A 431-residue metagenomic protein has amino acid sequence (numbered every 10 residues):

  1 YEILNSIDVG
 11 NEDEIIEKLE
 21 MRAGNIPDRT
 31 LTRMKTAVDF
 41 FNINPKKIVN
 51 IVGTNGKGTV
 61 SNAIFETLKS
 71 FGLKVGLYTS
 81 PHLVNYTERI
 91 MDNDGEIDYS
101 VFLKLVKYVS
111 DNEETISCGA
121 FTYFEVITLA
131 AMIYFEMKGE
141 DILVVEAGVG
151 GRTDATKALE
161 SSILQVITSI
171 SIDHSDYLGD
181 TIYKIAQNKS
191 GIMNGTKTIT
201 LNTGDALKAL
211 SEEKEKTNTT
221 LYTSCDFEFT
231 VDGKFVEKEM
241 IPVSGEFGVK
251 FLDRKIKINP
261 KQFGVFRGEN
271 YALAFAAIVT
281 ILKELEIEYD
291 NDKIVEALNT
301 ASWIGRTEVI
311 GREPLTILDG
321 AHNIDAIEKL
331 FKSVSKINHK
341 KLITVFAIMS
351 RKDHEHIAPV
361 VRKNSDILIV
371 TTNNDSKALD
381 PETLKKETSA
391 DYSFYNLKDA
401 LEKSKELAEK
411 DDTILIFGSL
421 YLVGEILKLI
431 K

Functional and structural regions predicted by a protein language model:
Y1-N55, T59-K74, L83-N85, G139 (+3 more regions): N-terminal leader/targeting and accessory segments in enzymes
D8, L31, K35, F41-K46 (+3 more regions): ATP-dependent carboxylate-amine ligase catalytic core
I64-K69, F135, V361, T388 (+1 more regions): Hydrophobic alpha-helical packing residues
Y78-P81, I199-N202, E213-I241, P260-V265 (+6 more regions): Beta-strand->loop->alpha-helix junctions that form or flank phosphate-binding loops in nucleotide-handling enzymes
M137, I142-V145, T153-V166, I170-S171 (+2 more regions): Nucleotide phosphate-binding/pyrophosphate-handling subdomain across enzymes that bind or process nucleotide phosphates
K138, I142-E146, S162-I258, Y271-D292: Acidic, Mg2+-coordinating active-site environments of NTP-dependent enzymes
T203-Y222, L315-T316, A358-L415: C-terminal helical cap/extension that packs against the catalytic core of soluble nucleotide-cofactor enzymes
S419: Active-site-proximal loop/hinge segments that shape catalytic or ion-binding/gating pockets
